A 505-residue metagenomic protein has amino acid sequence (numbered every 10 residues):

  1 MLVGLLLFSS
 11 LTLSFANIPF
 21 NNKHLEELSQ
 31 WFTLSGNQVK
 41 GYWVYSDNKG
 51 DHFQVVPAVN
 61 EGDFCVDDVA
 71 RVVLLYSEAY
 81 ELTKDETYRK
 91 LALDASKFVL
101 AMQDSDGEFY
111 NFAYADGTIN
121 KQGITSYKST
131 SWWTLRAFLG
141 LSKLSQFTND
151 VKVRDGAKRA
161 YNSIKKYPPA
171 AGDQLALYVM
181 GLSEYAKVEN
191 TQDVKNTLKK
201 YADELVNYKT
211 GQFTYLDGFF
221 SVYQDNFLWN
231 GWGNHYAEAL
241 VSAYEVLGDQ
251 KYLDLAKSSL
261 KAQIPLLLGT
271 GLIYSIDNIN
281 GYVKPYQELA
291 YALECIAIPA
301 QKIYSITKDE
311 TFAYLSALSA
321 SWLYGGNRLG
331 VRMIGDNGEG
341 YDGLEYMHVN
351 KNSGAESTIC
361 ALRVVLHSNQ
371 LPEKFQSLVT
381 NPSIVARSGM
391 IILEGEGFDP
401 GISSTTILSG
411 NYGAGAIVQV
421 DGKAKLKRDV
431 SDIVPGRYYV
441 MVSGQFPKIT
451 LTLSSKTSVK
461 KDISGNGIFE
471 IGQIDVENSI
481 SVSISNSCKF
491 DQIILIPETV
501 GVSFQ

Functional and structural regions predicted by a protein language model:
F15-R71, L82-I124, F147-R159, E189-Q212 (+3 more regions): Low-complexity, Ser/Thr/Pro/Gly-enriched N-terminal "stalk/linker" regions
N17-W31, V246, K302-I306, L318 (+4 more regions): Terminal, non-catalytic domain-edge segments
G62-E81, K128-S145, A171-K187, D225-E245 (+2 more regions): Well-ordered alpha-helical segments within folded domains of soluble proteins
N411-G436: Short beta-strands within extracellular/lumenal beta-sheet-rich domains
D432-P447: A short beta-strand element within beta-rich, extracytoplasmic domains of secreted/secretory-pathway proteins
P447-K456: Short, surface-exposed beta-strand/strand-loop-strand elements in extracellular ectodomains
S455-S479: Extracellular carbohydrate recognition and processing domains and analogous Trp-centered ligand-binding platforms
V482-C488: Short beta-strand-plus-loop segments that form exposed binding edges in beta-rich domains
